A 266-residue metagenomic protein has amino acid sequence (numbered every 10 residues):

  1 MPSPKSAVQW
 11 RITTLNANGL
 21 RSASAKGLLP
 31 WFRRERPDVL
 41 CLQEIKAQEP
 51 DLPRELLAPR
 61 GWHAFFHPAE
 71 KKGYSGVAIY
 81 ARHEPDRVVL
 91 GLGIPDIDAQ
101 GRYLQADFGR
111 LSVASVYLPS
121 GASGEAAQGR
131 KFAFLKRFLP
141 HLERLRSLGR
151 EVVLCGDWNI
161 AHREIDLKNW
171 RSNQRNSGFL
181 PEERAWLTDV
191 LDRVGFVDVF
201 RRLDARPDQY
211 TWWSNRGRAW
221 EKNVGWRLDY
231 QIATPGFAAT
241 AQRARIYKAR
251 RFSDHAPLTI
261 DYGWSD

Functional and structural regions predicted by a protein language model:
M1-P59, H63, A69-S75, L90 (+2 more regions): N-terminal, active-site-proximal structural segment of metallo-dependent hydrolase catalytic domains
I12-N16, F32-P50, V113, L142-E164 (+4 more regions): Active-site beta-strand/loop signature of hydrolases that rely on acidic residues for catalysis
E44, L92-G93, D198-P207, A244-K248: Acidic carboxylate-rich catalytic motifs and surrounding loops in phosphoryl-/glycosyl-chemistry enzymes
I45-Q48, P53-G121: Structured beta-strand-rich core segments of catalytic domains in phosphoester-bond hydrolases
R60-H63, F134-V224, L228: Metal-dependent phosphoesterases centered on the DNase I-like endonuclease/exonuclease/phosphatase
K72-V88, P207, G217-A239: Conserved beta strand-loop-helix elements of the APE1-like EEP
R82, A106-G109, N223, T234-P235 (+1 more regions): Active-site beta-strand termini and strand-to-loop segments that position acidic
G93-I94, L118-L135, S172-N176: Surface-exposed cleft-lining segments at the edges of enzyme active sites
